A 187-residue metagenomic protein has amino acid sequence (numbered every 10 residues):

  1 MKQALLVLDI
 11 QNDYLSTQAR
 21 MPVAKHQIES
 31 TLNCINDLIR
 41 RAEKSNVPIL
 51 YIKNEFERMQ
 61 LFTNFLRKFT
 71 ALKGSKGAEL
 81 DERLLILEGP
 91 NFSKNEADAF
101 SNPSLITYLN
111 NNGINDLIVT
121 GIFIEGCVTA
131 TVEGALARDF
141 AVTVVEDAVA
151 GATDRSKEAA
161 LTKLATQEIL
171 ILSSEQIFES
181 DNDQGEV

Functional and structural regions predicted by a protein language model:
M1-A4, C34-S45, R67-V187: Active-site-adjacent betaalpha module
L5-I10: N-terminal nucleotide-binding beta1-loop-alpha1 segment
D13-Q18, E57-N64, D81-N91: Short, basic/glycine-rich phosphate-binding loops at helix/coil junctions that contact nucleotide phosphates
L15-R20, Q60-L61, S101, V128 (+1 more regions): Active-site-proximal flexible loops/turns
A19-I28, L66-A71: Short glycine-enriched, charge-decorated loop/helix-capping segments at active-site entrances that position
V47-E55: Short beta-strand segments at enzyme active-site cores
E55-R58, V149-A150: Solvent-exposed loop/turn segments at secondary-structure junctions within structured extracellular/periplasmic domains
